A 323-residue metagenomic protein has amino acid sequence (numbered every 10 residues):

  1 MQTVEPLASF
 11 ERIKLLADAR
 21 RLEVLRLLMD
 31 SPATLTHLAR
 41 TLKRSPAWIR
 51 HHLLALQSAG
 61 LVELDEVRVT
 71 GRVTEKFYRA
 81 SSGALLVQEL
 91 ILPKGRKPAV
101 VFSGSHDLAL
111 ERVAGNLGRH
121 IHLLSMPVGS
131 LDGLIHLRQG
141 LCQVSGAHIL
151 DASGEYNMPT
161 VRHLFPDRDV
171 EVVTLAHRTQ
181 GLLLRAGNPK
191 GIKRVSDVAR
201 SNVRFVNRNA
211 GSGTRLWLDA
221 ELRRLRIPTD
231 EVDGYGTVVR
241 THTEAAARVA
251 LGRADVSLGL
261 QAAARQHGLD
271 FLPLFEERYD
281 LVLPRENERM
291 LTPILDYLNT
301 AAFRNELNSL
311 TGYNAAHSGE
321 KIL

Functional and structural regions predicted by a protein language model:
A19, D30-T34: Short capping segments at the starts of secondary-structure elements
V73-A99: Conserved segment of winged-helix/HTH DNA-binding domains
P93-G95, L175, L184-F205: Flexible hinge/capping segments at coil-to-helix
R96-S105, S196-L216: Short loop->beta-strand "edge-of-pocket" segments that line small-molecule binding or catalytic clefts across diverse
N116-I192: N-terminal segment of the mature folded domain
H122-G129, P228-H242: Short beta-strand-to-loop elements that line the ligand-binding cleft of bilobed periplasmic-binding protein-like
H148-H163, A246-F275: A ligand-binding cleft/hinge motif common to bilobed small-molecule-binding domains
D167-T179, L269-D296, Y313-G319: Periplasmic-binding protein-like
